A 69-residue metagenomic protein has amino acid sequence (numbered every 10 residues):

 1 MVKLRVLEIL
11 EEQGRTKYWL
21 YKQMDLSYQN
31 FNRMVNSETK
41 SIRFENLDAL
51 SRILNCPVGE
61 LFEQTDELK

Functional and structural regions predicted by a protein language model:
M1-T16: A short, Lys/Arg-rich alpha-helix, primarily the initiator
L7, Y18, D48, G59: Residues within the helices of the helix-turn-helix
E8, R33-M34, F62-K69: Short, charged recognition helix plus adjacent turn of helix-turn-helix-like nucleic-acid-binding domains
L10, Y21, S51: The alpha-helix within a helix-turn-helix
R15-R33: Short alpha-helical DNA-recognition segment
T39-A49: Short, basic-rich loop-to-helix N-cap that marks the start of a DNA-contacting helix
